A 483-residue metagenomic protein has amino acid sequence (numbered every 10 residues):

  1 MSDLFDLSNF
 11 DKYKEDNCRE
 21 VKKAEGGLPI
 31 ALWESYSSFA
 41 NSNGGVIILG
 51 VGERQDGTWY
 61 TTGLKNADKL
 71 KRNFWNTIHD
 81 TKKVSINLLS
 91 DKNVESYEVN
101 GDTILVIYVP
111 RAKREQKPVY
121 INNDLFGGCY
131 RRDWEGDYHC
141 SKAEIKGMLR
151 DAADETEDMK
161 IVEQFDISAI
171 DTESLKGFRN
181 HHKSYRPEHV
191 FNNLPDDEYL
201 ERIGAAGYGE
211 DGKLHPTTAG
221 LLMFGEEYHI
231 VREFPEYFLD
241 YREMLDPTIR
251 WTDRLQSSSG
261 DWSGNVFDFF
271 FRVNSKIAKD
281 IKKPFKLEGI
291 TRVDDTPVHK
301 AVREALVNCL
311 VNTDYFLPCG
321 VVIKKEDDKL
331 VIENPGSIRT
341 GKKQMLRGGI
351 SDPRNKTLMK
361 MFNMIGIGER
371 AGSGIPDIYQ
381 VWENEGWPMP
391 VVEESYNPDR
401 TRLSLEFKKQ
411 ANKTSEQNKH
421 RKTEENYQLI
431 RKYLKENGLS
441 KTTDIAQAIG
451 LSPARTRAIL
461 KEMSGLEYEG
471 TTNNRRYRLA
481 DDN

Functional and structural regions predicted by a protein language model:
M1-H299, E304-Q410, K441-T442, L451 (+2 more regions): Conserved N-terminal catalytic/coupling substructures associated with nucleotide/phosphate chemistry
Q164, E173-S174, K422-N426, L479-D482: Surface-exposed, interaction-prone regions with an acidic/low-complexity signature
K408-K419: Short, Lys/Arg-enriched N-terminal segment that forms or immediately precedes the first helix of a structured domain
K419-H420, S452-R455: Short coil turns linking two alpha-helices in DNA-binding domains
K422-L439: Short amphipathic alpha-helical interface segments
Q447: Alpha-helical residues within the helix-turn-helix
Y468-N483: Short, cationic-aromatic polyanion-contact patches
